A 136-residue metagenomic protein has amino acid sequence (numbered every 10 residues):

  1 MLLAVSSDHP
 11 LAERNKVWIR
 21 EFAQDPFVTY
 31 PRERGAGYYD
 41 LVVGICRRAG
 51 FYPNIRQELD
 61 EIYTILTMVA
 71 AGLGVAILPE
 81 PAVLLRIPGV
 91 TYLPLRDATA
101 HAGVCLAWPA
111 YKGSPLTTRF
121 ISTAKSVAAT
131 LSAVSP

Functional and structural regions predicted by a protein language model:
M1, V5-F27, P115-T118: Flexible hinge/capping segments at coil-to-helix
S6, R32, L95-D97: Active-site donor-binding loop signature of nucleotide-sugar glycosyltransferases
R14, Q24-D25, A49, A71-G72 (+3 more regions): Structured helix-beta-strand junction loops
N15, F27-A49, S114-T118, S122 (+1 more regions): Secondary-structure junction motif
V17-W18, L41, T64, A102: Conserved sugar-transfer catalytic core signal across GT-A, GT-B, and GT-C glycosyltransferases
V28, P81-V83, T91-V134: A late-sequence structural motif
R32-L93: Hydrophobic hinge/microswitch elements
